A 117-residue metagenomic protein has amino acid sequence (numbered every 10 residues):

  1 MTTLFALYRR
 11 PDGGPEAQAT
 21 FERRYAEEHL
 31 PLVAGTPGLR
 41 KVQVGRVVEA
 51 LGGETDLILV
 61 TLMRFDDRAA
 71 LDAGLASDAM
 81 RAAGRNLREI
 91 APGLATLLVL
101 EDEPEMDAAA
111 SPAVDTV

Functional and structural regions predicted by a protein language model:
M1-V117: Macromolecular interaction modules
